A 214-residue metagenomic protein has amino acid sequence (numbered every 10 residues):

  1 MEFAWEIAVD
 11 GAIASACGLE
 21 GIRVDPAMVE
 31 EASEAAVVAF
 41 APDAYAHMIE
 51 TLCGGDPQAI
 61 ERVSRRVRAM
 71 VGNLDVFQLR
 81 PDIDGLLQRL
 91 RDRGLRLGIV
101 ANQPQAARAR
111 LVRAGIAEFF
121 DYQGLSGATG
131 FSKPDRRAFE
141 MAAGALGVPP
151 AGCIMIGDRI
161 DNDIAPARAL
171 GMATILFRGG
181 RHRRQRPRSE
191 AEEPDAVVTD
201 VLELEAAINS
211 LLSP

Functional and structural regions predicted by a protein language model:
M1-R93, R108-A109: N-terminal helical cap/lid subdomain that shapes the substrate entry/recognition surface in HAD-like hydrolases
R62, F77, D84-R91, L95-P214: Asp-based, Mg2+/Mn2+-dependent phosphohydrolase catalytic module
